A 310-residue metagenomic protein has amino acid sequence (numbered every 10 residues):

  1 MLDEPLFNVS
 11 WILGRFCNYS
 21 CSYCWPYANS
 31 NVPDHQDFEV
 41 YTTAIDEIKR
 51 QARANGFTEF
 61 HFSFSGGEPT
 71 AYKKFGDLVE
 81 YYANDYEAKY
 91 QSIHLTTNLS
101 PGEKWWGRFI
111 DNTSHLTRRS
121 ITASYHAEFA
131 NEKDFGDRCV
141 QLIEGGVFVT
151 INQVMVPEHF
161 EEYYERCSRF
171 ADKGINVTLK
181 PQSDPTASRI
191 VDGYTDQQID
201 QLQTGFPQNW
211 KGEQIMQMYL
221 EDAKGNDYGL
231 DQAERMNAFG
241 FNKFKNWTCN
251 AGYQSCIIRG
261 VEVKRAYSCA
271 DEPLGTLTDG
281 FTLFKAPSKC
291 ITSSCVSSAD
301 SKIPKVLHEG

Functional and structural regions predicted by a protein language model:
L2-T43, S268: Canonical Radical SAM [4Fe-4S] cluster-binding loop centered on the CxxxCxxC motif and its immediate flanking residues
N18, P69, S100-P101, E128 (+4 more regions): Short, solvent-exposed loop/turn segments at secondary-structure junctions
W25, I48-Q51, E59, A223: Glycine-rich short-loop/terminal segments
A28-E39, G56-Y72, Y86-K104, T113-D134 (+2 more regions): Core AdoMet radical
Q51-A54, Y82-Y86, R108-R118, D137-G146 (+1 more regions): Acidic (Asp/Glu)-rich catalytic clusters
K74-E80, G102-T113, K133-D137, Y163-R166: Distinct, well-ordered alpha-helical segments
R118, A130-G229, A233: Conserved C-terminal portion of the radical SAM core fold that forms the substrate/S-adenosylmethionine-binding
S188-G310: Accessory C-terminal segments flanking Radical SAM cores
